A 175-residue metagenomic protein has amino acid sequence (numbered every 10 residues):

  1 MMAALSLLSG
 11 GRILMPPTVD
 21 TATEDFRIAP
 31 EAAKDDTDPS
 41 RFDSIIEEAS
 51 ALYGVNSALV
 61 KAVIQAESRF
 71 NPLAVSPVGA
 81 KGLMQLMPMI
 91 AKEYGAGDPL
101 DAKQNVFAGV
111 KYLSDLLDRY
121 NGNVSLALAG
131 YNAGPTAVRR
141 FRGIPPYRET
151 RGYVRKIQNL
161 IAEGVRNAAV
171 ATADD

Functional and structural regions predicted by a protein language model:
M1-Q65, N159-D175: Cell-wall glycan-active module
A29-T37, I46-A51, P72-P77, K92-A102 (+1 more regions): Second-shell loop/turn segments in exported
D43, E47, S57-K61, K103 (+3 more regions): Short, well-structured alpha-helical segments
A66-R69, M89-A91, A162: Solvent-exposed coil/turn segments that connect beta secondary-structure elements in extracytoplasmic/periplasmic
L73-G97, N105-L117, A129, P135-T136 (+1 more regions): Substrate-binding/active-site groove segments that recognize and process beta-1,4-linked N-acetyl-hexosamine
D118, G122-S125: Surface-exposed, polar/charged faces of alpha-helical domains in mature secreted/periplasmic/lumenal proteins
A127-D175: Catalytic and substrate-binding regions of cell-wall glycan-acting enzymes that process beta-1,4-linked
